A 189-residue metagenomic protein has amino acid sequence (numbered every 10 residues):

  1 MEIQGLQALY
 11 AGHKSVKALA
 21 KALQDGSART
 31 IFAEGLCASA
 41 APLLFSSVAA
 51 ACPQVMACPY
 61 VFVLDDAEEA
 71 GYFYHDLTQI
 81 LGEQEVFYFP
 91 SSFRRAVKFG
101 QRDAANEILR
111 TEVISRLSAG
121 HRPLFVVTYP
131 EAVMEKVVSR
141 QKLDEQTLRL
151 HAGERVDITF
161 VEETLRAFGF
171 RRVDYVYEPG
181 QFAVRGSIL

Functional and structural regions predicted by a protein language model:
M1-L189: ASCE RecA-like P-loop NTPase motor cores that couple ATP hydrolysis to mechanical translocation on nucleic acids
